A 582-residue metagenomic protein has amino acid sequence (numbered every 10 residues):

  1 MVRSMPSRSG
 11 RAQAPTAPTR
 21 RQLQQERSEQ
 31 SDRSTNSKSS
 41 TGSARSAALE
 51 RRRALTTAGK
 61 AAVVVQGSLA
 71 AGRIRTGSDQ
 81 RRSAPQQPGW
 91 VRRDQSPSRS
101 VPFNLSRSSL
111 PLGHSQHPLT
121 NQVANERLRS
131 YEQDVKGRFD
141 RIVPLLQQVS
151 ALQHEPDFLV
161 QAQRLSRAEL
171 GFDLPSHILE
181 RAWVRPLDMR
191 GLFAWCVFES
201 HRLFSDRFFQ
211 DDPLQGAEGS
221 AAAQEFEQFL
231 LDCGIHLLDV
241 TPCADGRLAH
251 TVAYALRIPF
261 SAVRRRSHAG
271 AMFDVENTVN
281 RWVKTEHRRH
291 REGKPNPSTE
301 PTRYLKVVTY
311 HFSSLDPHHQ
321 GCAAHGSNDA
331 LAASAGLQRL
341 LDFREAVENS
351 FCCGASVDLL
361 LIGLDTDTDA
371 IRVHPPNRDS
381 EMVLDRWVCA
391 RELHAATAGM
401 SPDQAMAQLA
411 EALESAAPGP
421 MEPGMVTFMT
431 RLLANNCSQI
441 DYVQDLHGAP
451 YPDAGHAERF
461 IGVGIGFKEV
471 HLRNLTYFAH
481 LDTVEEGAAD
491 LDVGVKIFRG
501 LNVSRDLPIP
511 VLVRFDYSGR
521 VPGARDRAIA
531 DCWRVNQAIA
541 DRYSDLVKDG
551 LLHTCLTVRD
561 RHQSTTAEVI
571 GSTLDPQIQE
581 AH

Functional and structural regions predicted by a protein language model:
V2-A12: Short, compositionally biased, intrinsically disordered N-terminal export/targeting signals, typified by the non-Sec
R21-N36: N-terminal intrinsically disordered, low-complexity tails
A44-A62: N-terminal secretory signal peptides and thylakoid transit peptides that target proteins across membranes
G59-A71: Short, glycine/alanine-rich hydrophobic alpha-helices that insert into or span membranes
P111-G113, H117-L237, G270-Y304, S313-H582: Divalent-metal-activated hydrolytic enzyme cores
P242-R247, H311-S313: Short glycine-enriched loops at secondary-structure junctions
A255-R265: Short helix-loop-beta junction
